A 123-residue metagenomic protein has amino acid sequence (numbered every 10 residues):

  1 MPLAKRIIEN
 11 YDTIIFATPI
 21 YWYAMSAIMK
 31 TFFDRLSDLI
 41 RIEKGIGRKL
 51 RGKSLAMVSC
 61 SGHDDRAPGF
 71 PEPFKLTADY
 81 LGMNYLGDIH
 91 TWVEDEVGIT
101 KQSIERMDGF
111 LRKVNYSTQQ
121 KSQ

Functional and structural regions predicted by a protein language model:
M1-L81: Helix-loop-strand module that forms the ligand-binding subsite of alpha/beta enzymes
P68, K75-Q123: Glycine-rich phosphate/pyrophosphate-binding loop and the adjoining helix
